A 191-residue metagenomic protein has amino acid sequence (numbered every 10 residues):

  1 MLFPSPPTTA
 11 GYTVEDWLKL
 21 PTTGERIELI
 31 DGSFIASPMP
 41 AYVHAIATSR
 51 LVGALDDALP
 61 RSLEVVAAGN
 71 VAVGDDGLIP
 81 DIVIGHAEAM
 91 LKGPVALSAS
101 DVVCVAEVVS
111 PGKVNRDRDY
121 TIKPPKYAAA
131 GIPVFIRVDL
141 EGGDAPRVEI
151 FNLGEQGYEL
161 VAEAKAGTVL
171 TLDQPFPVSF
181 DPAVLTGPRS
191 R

Functional and structural regions predicted by a protein language model:
M1-R191: Gly/Pro/Ser/Thr-rich low-complexity, intrinsically disordered segments predominantly at protein N-termini
